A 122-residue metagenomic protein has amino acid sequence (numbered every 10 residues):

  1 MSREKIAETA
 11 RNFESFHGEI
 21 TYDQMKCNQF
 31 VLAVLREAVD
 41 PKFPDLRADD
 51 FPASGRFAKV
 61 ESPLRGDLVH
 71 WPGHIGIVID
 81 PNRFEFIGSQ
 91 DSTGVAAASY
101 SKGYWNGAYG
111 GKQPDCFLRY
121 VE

Functional and structural regions predicted by a protein language model:
M1-G55, P72-G73, I87: N-terminal capping segments
S15-E19, D49-F51, G55-A58, I79-E122: Aromatic- and glycine-rich peptidoglycan recognition patches
E61-S62: Residue "hotspots" at secondary-structure boundaries inside conserved domains
R65-G66: Loop/turn positions that initiate beta-strands
